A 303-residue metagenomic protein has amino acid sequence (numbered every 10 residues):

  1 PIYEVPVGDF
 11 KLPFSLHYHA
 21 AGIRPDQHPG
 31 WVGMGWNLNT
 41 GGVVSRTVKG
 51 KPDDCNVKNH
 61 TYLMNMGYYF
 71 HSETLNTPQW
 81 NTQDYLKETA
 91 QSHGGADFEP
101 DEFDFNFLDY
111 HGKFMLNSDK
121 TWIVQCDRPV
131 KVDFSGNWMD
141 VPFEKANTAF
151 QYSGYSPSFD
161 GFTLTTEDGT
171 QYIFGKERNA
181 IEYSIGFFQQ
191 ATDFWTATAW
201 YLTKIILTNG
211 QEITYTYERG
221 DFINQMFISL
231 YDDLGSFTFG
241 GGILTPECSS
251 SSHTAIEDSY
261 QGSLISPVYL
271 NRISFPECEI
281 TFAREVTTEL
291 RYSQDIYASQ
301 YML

Functional and structural regions predicted by a protein language model:
P1-Y201, L207-G210, S251-L264: Long, intrinsically disordered, low-complexity, charged/polar and glycine-rich segments
F14, I173-R178, D193-T196, I213-I223 (+3 more regions): Aromatic-rich beta-strand edge motifs centered on tyrosine
M66-G67, T89, Q190-A191, T214-Y260: Short, low-complexity Pro/Thr/Gly
I123-C126, S156, T245-S266, F275 (+3 more regions): C-terminal globular interaction/adhesion domains in large, modular proteins
E167-G169, L207-E212, E218-R219, F275-C278: Acidic, low-complexity segments
N224-F227, Y231, Y292-I296, Q300: Extended, regular secondary-structure scaffolds
